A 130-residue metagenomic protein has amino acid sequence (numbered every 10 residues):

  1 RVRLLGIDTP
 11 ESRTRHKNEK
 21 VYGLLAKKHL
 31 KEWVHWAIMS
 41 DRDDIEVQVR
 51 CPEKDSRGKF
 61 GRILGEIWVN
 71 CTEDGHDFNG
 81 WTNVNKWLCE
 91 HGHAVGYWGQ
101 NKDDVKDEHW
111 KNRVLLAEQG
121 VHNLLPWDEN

Functional and structural regions predicted by a protein language model:
R1-N130: Small beta-barrel nucleic-acid-binding modules, primarily SNase/OB-fold domains and secondarily Tudor-like barrels
